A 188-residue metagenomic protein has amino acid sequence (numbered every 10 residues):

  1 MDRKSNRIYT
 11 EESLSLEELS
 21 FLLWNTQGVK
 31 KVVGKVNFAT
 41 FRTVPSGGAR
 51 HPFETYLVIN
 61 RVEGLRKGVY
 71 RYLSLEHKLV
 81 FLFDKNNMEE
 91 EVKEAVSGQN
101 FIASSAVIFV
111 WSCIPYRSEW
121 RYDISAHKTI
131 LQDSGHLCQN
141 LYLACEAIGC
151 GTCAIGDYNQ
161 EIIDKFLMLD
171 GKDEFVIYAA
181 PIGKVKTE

Functional and structural regions predicted by a protein language model:
M1-S104: N-terminal amphipathic, basic helical "cap/leader" segment at the start of enzyme domains
K4-S13, W120-L131, I148: Short histidine-centered catalytic/ligand-binding loop motif
L22, T55, V107-F109, P115-R117 (+1 more regions): Small-aliphatic-rich amphipathic alpha-helix that forms the alpha element of a beta-alpha
V69-R71, I108-V110, A179-P181: Conserved hydrophobic/aromatic beta-strand scaffold that supports enzyme active sites
D84-S134: A mid-sequence, solvent-exposed acidic-amphipathic segment
K165-K172: Short proline/glycine-enriched turn/loop segments at secondary-structure junctions
F175-E188: C-terminal helix-cap and adjacent tail motif
